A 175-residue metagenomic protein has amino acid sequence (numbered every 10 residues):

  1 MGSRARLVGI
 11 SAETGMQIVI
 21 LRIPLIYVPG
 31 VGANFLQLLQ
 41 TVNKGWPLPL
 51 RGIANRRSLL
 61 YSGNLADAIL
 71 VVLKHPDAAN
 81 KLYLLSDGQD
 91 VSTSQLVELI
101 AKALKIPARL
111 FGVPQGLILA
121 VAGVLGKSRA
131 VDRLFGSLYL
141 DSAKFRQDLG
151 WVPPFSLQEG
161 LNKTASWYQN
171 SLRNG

Functional and structural regions predicted by a protein language model:
M1-V19: Active-site Tyr-X1-5-Lys
G2, V31-Q37, R51-K74, N80-L84: Substrate-positioning beta->alpha
M16-Q37: Flexible, glycine-rich beta-alpha linker
I20, L59, D90, Y139 (+1 more regions): Short aromatic/basic micro-patch
V28, L50-N55, Y83-D90, L99-K105 (+1 more regions): Glycine-rich Rossmann NAD(P)(H)-binding loop
L39-L50, I106, S142-A143: A short C-terminal helix-loop "cap" of Rossmann-like NAD(P)-dependent dehydrogenase/epimerase domains
S62, Q95-E98, V121-V152, K163: Conserved C-terminal active-site "lid" loop/helix of NAD(P)H-dependent oxidoreductases that clamps the redox cofactor
V71-R129, Q158, N162-A165, L172-G175: Mid/C-terminal beta-alpha module of Rossmann-like enzyme folds, strongest in SDR-family dehydrogenases/epimerases
